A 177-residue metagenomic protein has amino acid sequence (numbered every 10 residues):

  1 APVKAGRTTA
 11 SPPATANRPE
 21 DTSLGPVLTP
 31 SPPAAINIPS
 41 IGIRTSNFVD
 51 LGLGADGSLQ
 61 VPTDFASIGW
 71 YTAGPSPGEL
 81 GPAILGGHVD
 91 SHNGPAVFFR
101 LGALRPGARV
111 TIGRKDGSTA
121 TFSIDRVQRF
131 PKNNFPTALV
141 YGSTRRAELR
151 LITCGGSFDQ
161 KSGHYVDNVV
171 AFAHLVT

Functional and structural regions predicted by a protein language model:
A1-R105, R114-S118, R126-T177: Solvent-exposed, non-transmembrane regions of membrane-associated and secreted proteins
